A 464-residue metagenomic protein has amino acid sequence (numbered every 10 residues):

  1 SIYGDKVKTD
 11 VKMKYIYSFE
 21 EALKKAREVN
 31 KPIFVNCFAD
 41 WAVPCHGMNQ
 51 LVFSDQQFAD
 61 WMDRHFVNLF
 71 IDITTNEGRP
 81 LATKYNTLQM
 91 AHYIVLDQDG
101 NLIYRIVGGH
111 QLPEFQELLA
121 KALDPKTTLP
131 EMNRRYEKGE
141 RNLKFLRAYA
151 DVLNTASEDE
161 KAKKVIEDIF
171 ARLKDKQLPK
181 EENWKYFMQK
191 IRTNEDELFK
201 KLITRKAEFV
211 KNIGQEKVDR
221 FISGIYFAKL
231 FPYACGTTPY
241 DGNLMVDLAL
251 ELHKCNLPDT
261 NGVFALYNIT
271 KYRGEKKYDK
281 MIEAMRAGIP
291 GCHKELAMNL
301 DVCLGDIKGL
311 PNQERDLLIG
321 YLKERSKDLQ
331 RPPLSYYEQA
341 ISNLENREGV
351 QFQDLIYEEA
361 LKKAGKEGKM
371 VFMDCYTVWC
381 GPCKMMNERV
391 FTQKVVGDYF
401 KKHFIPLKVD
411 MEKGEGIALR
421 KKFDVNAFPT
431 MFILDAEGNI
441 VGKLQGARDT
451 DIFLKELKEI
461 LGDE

Functional and structural regions predicted by a protein language model:
M13-Y17, F38, L51, D55-E77 (+2 more regions): Thiol-based oxidoreductase modules, predominantly thioredoxin-like and allied folds used for disulfide exchange
Y15-P32, M62, Q353-M370: A short beta-strand-turn-helix
V29-I33, R64-L69, M90, Q98-N101 (+3 more regions): Loop/turn elements at helix/coil->beta-strand transitions in domains of secreted/extracellular proteins
N30-I33, C37-W41, Q89, G368-V371 (+2 more regions): Short pre-active-site segment immediately N-terminal to redox-active cysteine/selenocysteine motifs in thiol-based
F38-F53, C375-F391: Conserved redox-active cysteine motifs that mediate thiol-disulfide chemistry, especially di-cysteine Cys-X(1-2)-Cys
N76-Q89, G414-F428: Structural alpha/beta surface segment adjacent to cysteine/selenocysteine redox centers across thiol/disulfide enzymes
L88-T127, N426-E464: Non-catalytic, surface beta->alpha helical segment in thiol-disulfide oxidoreductase systems
K138-G349: Oxidative protein folding and maturation machinery
